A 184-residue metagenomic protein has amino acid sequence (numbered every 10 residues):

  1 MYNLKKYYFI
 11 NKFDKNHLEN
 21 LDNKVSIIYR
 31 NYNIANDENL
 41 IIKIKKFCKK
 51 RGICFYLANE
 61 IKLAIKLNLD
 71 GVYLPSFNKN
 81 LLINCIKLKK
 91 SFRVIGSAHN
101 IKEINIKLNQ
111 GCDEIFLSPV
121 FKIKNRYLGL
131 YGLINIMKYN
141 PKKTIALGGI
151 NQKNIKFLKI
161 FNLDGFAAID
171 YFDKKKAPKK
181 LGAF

Functional and structural regions predicted by a protein language model:
L4-I10, V25-Y29, F55-L57, V72-L74 (+4 more regions): Hydrophobic faces of well-ordered beta-strands that scaffold small-molecule active sites in alpha/beta enzyme cores
F9-L21, N59-K62, H99-I106, N151-F157: Short, acidic/polar
K15, N23-L88: N-terminal active-site wall of soluble small-molecule enzyme domains
L21-K24, L67, Q110, Y139 (+1 more regions): Structural motif
I27, A64, K107, I115 (+2 more regions): Conserved, mostly hydrophobic/aromatic
L40-Y56, K79, N84-N100, R126-N151 (+1 more regions): Alpha-helix-loop-beta-strand connector modules within alpha/beta enzyme cores
V72-I83, E114-G129, I150-F184: Glycine-rich phosphate-binding active-site loops on the catalytic face of alpha/beta enzymes
R93-F121: Internal catalytic-core helix/loop-beta-alpha segment that presents or stabilizes conserved functional determinants
